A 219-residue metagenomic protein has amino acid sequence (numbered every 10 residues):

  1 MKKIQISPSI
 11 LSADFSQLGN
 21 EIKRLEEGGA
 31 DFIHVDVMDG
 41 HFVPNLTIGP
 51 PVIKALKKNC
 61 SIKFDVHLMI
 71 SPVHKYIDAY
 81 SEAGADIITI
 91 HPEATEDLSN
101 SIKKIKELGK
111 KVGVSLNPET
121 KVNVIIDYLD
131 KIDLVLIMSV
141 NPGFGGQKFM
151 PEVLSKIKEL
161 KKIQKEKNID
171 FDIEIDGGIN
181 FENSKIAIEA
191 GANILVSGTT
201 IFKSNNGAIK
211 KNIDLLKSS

Functional and structural regions predicted by a protein language model:
I4-S9, I33-V35, L56, F64-L68 (+5 more regions): Hydrophobic faces of well-ordered beta-strands that scaffold small-molecule active sites in alpha/beta enzyme cores
Q17, N59, K75-Y76, D86-D172: Conserved anion-binding
L18, L25, D36, Y80 (+6 more regions): Conserved, mostly hydrophobic/aromatic
I22, H74-E82, T120-I132, G177-L195: Catalytic cores of alpha/beta
G28, N59, A83, L108 (+1 more regions): Structural motif
I33-P50, P92, V140-G146, I201-S204: Glycine-rich, proline-tolerant flexible connector loops at the mouths of alpha/beta enzymes
H41-V73, I77, S184-T200: A short alpha/beta connector and helix-capping loop motif
I105, I188, F202-S219: C-terminal helical cap(s) of enzyme catalytic domains, especially alpha/beta-barrels
